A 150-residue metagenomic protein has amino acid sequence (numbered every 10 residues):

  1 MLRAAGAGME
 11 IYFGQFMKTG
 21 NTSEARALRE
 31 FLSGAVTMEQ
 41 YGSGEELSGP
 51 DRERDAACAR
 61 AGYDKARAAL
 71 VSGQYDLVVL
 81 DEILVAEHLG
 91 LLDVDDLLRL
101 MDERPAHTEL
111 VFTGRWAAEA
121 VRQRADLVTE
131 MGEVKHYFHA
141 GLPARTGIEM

Functional and structural regions predicted by a protein language model:
M1-V71: Conserved P-loop
R3-M9, F13-E24, L28, D81-L84 (+4 more regions): Residue-level signal for functionally critical sites in structured catalytic/ligand-binding pockets
E46, A68-Q74, I83-M150: Replace "adjacent to P-loop NTPase cores in ATP/GTP-dependent enzymes" with "adjacent to NTP-binding cores
